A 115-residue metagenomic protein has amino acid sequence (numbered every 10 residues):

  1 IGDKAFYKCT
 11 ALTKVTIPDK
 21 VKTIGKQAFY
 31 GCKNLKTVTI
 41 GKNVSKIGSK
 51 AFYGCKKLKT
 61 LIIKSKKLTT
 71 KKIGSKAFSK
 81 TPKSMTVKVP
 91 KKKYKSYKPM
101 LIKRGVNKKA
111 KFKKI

Functional and structural regions predicted by a protein language model:
G2-Y7, G25-Y30, G48-Y53, G74-A77: Consensus positions within tandem repeat domains that build extended binding/scaffold surfaces
C9-T23, K33-K46, K56-K71, P82-S96 (+1 more regions): Structural signature of tandem-repeat unit edges
S75-K80, P99-R104: A structural signal for leucine-rich repeat
